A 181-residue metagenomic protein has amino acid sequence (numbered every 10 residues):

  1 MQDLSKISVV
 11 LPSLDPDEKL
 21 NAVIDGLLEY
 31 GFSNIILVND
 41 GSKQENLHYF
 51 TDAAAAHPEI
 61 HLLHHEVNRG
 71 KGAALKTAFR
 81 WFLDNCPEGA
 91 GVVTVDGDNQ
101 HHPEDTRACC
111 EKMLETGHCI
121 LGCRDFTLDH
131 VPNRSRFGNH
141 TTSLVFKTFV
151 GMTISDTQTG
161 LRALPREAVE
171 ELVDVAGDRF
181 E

Functional and structural regions predicted by a protein language model:
K6-S8, N34: Cell-envelope/extracellular polymer assembly enzymes that use nucleotide-activated donors
D15-E29: Short, well-formed alpha-helical segments that are part of the catalytic scaffolds of diverse glycosyltransferases
F32-S42, L63-H65: Short beta-strand/loop segment that forms part of the nucleotide-sugar
N39-F50, N99: A conserved acidic beta->alpha catalytic loop
T51-C86: Conserved donor nucleotide-binding strand/loop of the catalytic core
A74, F79, P87, V131-E181: Conserved catalytic loops of nucleotide-sugar-dependent glycosyltransferases that act on lipid-linked
C86-Q100: Short beta-strand-to-loop acidic/aromatic patch adjacent to the donor-nucleotide binding site
R107-V131: Conserved donor NDP-sugar-binding/catalytic core segment of glycosyltransferases
